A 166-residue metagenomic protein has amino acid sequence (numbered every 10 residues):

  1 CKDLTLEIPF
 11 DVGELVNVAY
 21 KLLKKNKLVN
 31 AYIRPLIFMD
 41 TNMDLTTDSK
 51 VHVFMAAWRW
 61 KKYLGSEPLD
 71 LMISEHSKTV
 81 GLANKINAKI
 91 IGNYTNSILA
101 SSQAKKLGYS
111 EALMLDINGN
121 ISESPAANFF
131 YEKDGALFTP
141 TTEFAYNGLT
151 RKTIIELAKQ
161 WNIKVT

Functional and structural regions predicted by a protein language model:
C1-K25, F38, D44-T166: Helix-start/capping segments and mature chain N-termini
L28-I37: Ordered, amphipathic secondary-structure segments that act as subunit-interaction surfaces in large macromolecular
